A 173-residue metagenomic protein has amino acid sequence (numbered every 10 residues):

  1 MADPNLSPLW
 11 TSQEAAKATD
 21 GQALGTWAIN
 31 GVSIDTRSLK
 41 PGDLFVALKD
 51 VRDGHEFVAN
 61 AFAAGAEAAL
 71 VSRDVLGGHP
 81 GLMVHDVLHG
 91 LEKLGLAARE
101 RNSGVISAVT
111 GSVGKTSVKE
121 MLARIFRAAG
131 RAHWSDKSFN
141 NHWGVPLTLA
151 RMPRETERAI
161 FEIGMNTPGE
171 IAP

Functional and structural regions predicted by a protein language model:
M1-K93, A97: N-terminal leader/targeting and accessory segments in enzymes
E14, L91-P173: Phosphate-binding loop of NTP-binding sites
